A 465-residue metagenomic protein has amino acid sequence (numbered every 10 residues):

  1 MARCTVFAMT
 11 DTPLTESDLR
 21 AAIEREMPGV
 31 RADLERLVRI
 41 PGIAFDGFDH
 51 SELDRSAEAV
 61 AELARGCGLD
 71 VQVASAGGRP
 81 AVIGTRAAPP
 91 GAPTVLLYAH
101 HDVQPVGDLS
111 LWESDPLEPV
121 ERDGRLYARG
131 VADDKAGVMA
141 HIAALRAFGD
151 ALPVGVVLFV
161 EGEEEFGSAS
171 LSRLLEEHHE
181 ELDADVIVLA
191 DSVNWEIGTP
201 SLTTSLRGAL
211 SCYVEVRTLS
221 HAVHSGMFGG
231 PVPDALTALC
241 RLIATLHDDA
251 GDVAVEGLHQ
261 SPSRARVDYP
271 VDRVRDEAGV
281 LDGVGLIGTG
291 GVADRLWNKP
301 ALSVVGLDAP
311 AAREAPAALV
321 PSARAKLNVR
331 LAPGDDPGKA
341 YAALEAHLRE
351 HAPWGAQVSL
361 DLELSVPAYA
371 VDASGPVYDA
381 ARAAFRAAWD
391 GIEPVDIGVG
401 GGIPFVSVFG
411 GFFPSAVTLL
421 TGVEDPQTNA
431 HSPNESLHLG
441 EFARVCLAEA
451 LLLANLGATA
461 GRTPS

Functional and structural regions predicted by a protein language model:
T10-L109, S322, K326, K339: N-terminal helical capping/dimerization or prosegment-like subdomains of hydrolases acting on amide or phosphate bonds
A92-V160, R444: Active-site metal-coordination/substrate-binding segment of hydrolases, especially metallo-dependent peptidases
H101-V103, F159-G167, A190-W195, T218-S220 (+2 more regions): Acidic, glycine-rich active-site loops and adjacent beta-strand->loop/helix elements that engage anionic groups
D102, L246-A250, E345-G355: A common structural junction motif
G130-S205, T463-P464: Acidic/histidine-rich catalytic neighborhood of metal-dependent amide-processing enzymes
E196-I197, D252-E314, A318-S322, P333-A343 (+2 more regions): An extended, acidic, His-containing surface patch that forms the Zn2+-binding/catalytic region of metallohydrolases
G229-G251: A short core secondary-structure module
